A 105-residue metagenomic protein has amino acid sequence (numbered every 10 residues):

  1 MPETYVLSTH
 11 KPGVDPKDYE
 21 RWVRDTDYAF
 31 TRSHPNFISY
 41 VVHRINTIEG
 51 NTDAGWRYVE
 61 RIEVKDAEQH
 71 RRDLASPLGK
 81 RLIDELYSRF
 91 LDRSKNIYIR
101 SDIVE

Functional and structural regions predicted by a protein language model:
P2-H10: Active-site-flanking beta-strand signature of metal-NTP-handling nucleotidyl enzymes and homologous cyclase-like
K11-D18: Short, surface-exposed ligand-recognition loops at beta-strand->loop->(often short) alpha-helix junctions that present
D18-W22, D73: Short amphipathic alpha-helical coupling segments at ligand-binding clamshell hinges and other catalytic/signaling
V23, F30-R32: Hydrophobic C-terminal alpha-helix "anchor/cap" residues
R32-S39, N51-R57, R61-S101: An amphipathic, aromatic/His-enriched active-site/gating alpha helix that lines ligand/cofactor pockets
I103-E105: Short, low-order "capping/linker" segments at domain edges
